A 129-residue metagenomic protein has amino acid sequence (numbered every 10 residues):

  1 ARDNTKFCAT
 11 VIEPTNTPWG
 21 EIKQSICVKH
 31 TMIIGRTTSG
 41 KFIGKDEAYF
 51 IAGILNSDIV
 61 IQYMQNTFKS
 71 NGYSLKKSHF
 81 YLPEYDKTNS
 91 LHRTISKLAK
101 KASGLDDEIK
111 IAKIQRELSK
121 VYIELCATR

Functional and structural regions predicted by a protein language model:
A1-L91: Polybasic, glycine- and aromatic-enriched phosphate-binding surface used to engage nucleic acids
Y81-R129: Non-catalytic DNA-recognition/assembly elements of restriction-modification systems
